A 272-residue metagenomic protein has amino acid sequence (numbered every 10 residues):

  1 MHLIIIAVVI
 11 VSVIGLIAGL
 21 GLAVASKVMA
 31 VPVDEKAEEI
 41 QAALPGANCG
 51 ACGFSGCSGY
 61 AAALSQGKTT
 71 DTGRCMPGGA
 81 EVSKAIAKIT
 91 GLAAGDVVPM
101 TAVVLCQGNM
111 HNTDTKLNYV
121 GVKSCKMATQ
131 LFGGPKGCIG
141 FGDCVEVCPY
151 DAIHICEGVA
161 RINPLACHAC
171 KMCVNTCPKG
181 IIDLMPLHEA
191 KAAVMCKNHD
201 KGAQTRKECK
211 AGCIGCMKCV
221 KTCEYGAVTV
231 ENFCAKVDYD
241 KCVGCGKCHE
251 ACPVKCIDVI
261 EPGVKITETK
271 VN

Functional and structural regions predicted by a protein language model:
H2-T222, G226, A251, K255-N272: Ferredoxin-type iron-sulfur electron-transfer modules and their immediate structural context
A160, C234-A235: Hydrophobic residues embedded in beta-strands of well-ordered beta-sheets
D200, V230, C234: Cys/His-clustered metal-coordination modules, chiefly Zn-binding fingers
